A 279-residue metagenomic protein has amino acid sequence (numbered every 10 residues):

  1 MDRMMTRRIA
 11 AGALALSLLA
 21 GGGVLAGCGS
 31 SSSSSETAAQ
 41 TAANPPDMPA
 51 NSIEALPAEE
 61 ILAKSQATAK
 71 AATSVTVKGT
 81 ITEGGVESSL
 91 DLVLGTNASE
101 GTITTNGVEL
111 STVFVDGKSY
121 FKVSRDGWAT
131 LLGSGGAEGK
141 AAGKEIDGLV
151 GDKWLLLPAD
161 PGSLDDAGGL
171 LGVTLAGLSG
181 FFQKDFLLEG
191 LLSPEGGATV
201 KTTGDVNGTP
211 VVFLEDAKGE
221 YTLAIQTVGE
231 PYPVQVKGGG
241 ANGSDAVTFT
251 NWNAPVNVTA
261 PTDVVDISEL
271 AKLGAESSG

Functional and structural regions predicted by a protein language model:
M1-L16: N-terminal export and membrane-targeting signals
D2-T6, S30-G279: Subset-of-secretome marker
A15-S17, G21, T202: N-terminal hydrophobic or amphipathic segments with adjacent small-residue motifs that include Sec signal peptides
G21-G22, N44: Intrinsically disordered, low-complexity cytosolic tails and juxtamembrane linkers of membrane/envelope proteins
G23-G27: C-terminal motif of bacterial Sec signal peptides marking the signal peptidase cleavage site
